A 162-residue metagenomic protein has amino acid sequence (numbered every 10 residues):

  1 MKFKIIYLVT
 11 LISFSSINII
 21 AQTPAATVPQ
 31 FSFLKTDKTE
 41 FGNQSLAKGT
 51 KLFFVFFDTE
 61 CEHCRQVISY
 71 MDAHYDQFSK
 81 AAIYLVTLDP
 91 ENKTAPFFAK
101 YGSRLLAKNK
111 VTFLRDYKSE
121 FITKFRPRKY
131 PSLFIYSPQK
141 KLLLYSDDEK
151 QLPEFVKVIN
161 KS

Functional and structural regions predicted by a protein language model:
M1-A26, S162: Bacterial Sec-dependent N-terminal signal peptides
I20-Q44, K108: N-terminal "domain-start" segment that seeds a small globular fold
T27, T50, R128-Y130: Short, small/polar residue-rich loop motifs at catalytic or cofactor-binding pockets
Q44-R65, M71: Short active-site neighborhood of thiol/selenol oxidoreductases, capturing the structured segment around
R65-S103, E120: Structural microenvironment flanking redox-active thiols in thiol-disulfide oxidoreductases
Y101-Y130: Short, internal strand/loop/helix patches that form the active-site neighborhood or redox-interaction surface
Y136-S162: Thiol-/selenol-based redox modules, centered on thioredoxin-like and closely related oxidoreductase domains
